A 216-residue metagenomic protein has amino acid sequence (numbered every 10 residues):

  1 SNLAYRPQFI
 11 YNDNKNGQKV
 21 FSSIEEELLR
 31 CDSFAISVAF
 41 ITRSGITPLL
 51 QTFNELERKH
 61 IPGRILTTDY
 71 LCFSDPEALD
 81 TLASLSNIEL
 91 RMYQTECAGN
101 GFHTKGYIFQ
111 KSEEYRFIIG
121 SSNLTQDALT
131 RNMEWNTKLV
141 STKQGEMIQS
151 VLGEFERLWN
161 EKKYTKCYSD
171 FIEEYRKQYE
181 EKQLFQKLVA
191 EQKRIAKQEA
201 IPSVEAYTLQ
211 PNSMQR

Functional and structural regions predicted by a protein language model:
S1-S213: PLD/PLD-like phosphodiesterase catalytic module centered on the HKD motif
R216: Pre-Walker A adenine-sensing motif
